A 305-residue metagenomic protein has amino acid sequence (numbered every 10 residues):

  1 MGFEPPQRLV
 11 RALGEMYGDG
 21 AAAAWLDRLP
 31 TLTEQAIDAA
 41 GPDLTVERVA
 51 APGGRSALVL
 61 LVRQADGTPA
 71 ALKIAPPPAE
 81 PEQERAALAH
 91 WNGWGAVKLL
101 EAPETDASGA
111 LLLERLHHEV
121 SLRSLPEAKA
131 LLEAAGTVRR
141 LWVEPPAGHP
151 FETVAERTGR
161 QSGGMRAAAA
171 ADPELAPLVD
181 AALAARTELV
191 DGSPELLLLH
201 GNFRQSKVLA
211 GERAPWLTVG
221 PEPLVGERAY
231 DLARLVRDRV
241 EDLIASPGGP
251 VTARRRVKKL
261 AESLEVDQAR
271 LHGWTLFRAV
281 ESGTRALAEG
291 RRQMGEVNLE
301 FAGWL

Functional and structural regions predicted by a protein language model:
M1-A96, G211-R213, L305: Conserved NTP-binding catalytic cores of kinases and kinase-like/nucleotidyltransferase enzymes across multiple kinase
G2-Q7, V120-P177, P223-E227: A cross-family kinase active-site recognition segment
A24-T33, I37, P146-G201, G211-E212 (+1 more regions): An alpha-helical support segment within catalytic cores of ATP-dependent transferases
P30, D66-L112, L116, V120-L141: A conserved alpha-helical element in kinase catalytic cores
V49-R63, A71-L72, L99, L183-Y230: Active-site acidic catalytic loop and adjacent metal/ATP-binding pocket of ATP-dependent phosphoryl transfer enzymes
G211-K258, E262-Q268, R292-N298: Active-site Asp-x-Gly
E281-L305: ATP/Mg2+ or Mg2+-diphosphate-binding catalytic cores that bind nucleotide phosphates or diphosphates via glycine-rich
